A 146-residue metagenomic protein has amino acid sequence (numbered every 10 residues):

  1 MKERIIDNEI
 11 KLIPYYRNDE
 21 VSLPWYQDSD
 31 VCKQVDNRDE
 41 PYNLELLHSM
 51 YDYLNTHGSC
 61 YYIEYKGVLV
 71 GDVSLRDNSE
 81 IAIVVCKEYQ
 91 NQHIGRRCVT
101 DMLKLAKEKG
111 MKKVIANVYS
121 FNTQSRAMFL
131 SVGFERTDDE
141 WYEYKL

Functional and structural regions predicted by a protein language model:
M1-D52: A short, well-structured alpha-helix characteristic of acyl/acetyltransferase catalytic modules
N8, E64-K66, Y144-L146: Active-site beta-strand termini and strand-to-loop segments that position acidic
N37-E88: Acetyl-CoA-dependent GNAT
E80-A82, I115-N117, E143: Short aromatic/hydrophobic contact patches that present stacked aromatics for nucleic-acid/ligand binding
E88-Y89, A116: Short, basic (Lys/Arg/His-rich) helix/loop patches that form interaction surfaces in the mid-to-C-terminal regions
Y89, H93-D101: Conserved acetyl-CoA pyrophosphate-binding loop and the N-cap/start of the following alpha-helix in GNAT-like
R96, S120-D138: Conserved active-site alpha-helix within GNAT-family acetyltransferase domains
A106-Y119: Conserved GNAT acetyl-CoA-binding A-motif
